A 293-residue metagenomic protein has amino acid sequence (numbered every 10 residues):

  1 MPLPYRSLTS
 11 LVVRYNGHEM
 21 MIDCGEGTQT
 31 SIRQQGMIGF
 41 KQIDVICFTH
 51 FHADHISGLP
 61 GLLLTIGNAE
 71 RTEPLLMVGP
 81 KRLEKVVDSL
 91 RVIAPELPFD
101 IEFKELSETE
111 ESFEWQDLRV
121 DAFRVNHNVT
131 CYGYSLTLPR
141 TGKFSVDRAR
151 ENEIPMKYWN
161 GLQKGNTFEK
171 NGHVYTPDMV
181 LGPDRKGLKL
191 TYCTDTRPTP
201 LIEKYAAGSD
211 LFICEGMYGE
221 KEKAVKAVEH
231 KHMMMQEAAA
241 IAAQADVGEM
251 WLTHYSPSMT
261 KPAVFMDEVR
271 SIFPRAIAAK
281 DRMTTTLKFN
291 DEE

Functional and structural regions predicted by a protein language model:
M1-I38, P74, Y134-L136, G182-C193 (+1 more regions): Conserved beta-strand hairpin/beta-sheet module of binuclear metal-dependent hydrolase folds, prominently
L3-Y5, Q116-Y192, T196-Y205, L211-I213: Active-site-proximal loop/helix segment associated with metal-binding centers of metalloenzymes
N16, A69-P74, Q244-W251: Short, surface-exposed connector motifs at secondary-structure boundaries
I22-G25, I43-H52, P80, T191-T196 (+3 more regions): Active-site neighborhood of phospho(di)ester-bond hydrolases with catalytic His/Asp-centered motifs
G27-V78, E102-S107: Active-site metal-binding motif and surrounding structural segment of the metallo-beta-lactamase
G58-T65, V87-L90, T260-E268: Metal-dependent catalytic neighborhoods of phosphoester/phosphodiester hydrolases
K85-A94, F103-E108: A gly/proline- and charged-residue-enriched helix-loop-helix capping module
T109-E110, T199-E293: Binuclear metal-ion centers of metallo-dependent hydrolases, dominated by the metallo-beta-lactamase
